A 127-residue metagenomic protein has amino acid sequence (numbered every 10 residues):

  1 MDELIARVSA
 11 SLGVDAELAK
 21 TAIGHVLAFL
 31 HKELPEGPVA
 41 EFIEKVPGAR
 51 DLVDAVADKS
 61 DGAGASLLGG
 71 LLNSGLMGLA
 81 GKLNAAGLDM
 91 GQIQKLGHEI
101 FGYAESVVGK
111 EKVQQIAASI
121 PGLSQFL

Functional and structural regions predicted by a protein language model:
M1-L127: A structural "flexibility-hinge" signal
